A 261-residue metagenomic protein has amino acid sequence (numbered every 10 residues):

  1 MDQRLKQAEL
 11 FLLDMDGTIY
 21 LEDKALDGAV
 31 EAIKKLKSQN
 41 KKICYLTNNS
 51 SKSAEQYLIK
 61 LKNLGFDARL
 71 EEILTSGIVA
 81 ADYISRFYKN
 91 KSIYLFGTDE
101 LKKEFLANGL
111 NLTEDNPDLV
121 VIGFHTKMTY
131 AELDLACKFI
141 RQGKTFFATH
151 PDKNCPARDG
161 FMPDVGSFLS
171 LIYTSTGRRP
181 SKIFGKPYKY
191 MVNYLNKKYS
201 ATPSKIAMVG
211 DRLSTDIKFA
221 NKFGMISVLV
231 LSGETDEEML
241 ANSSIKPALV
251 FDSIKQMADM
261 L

Functional and structural regions predicted by a protein language model:
D2-L13, L21-S38, E55-L74, A81 (+1 more regions): Asp-based, Mg2+/Mn2+-dependent phosphohydrolase catalytic module
G17: Receiver (REC) domain active-site loop signature in two-component systems and cognate sites in sensor histidine kinases
N49: Conserved phosphate/oxyanion-binding catalytic-loop motifs
